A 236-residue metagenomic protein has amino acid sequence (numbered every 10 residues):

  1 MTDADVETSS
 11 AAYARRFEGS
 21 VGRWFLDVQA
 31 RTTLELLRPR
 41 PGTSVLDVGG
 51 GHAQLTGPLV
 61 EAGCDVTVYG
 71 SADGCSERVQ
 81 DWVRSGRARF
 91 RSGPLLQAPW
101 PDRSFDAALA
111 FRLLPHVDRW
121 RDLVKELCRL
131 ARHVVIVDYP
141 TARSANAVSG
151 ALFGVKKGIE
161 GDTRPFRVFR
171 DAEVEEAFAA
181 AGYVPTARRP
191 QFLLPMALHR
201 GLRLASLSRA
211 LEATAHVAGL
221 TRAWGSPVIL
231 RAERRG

Functional and structural regions predicted by a protein language model:
M1-P39, A210, T214: Conserved class I S-adenosyl-L-methionine
G42-G51: Conserved class I S-adenosyl-L-methionine
H52-Q97: Class I SAM-dependent methyltransferase SAM/SAH-binding core
L109: A conserved beta-strand element that flanks and buttresses the S-adenosyl-L-methionine
R121-V134: A short glycine-rich, Lys/Arg-flanked "PGG" loop and its adjoining helix->strand segment in the class I
I136-G158: Conserved class I S-adenosyl-L-methionine
L152-F153, A187-G236: A C-terminal cap/extension of S-adenosyl-L-methionine-dependent methyltransferases that defines the acceptor-substrate
K156-E173: Acceptor-substrate binding/catalytic loop of class I
